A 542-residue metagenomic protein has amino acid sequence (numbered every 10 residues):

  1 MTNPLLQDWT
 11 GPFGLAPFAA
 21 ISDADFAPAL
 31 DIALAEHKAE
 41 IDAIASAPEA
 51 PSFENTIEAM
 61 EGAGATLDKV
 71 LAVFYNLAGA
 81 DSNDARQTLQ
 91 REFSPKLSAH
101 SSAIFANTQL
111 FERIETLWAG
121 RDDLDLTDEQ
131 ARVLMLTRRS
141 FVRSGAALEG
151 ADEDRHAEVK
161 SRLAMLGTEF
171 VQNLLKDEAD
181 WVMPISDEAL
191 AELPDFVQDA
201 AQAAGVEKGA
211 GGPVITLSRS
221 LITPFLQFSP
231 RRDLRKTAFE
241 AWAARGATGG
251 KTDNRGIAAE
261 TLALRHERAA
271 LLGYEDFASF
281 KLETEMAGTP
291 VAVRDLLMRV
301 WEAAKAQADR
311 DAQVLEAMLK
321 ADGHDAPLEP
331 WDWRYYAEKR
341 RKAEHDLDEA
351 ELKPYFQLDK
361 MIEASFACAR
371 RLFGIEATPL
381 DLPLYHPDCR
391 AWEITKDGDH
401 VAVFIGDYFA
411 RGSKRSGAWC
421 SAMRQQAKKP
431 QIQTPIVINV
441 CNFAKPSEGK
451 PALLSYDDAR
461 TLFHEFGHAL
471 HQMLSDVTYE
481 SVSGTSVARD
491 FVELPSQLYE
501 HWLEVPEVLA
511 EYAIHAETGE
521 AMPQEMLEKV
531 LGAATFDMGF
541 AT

Functional and structural regions predicted by a protein language model:
M1-L193: N-terminal helix-rich structural modules
T10-D25, V73-F93, T116-E158, T216-G256 (+5 more regions): Short His/Asp/Glu-rich catalytic/ion-coordination signatures at enzyme active sites or charged loops
E129, V133, R162-M165, Q172 (+5 more regions): Active-site-proximal, well-structured secondary-structure segments within enzyme catalytic domains
A243, F409, A444, G467 (+3 more regions): Hydrophobic alpha-helix feature that most strongly marks membrane-spanning transmembrane helices and their immediate
H266, G273, Y456-Q472, S496: Active-site recognition of the HExxH zinc-binding catalytic motif
Q357, A444-F463: Short pre-active-site segment immediately N-terminal to the catalytic Zn-binding motif
E376-P379, S455, M473-E480: A broad "non-catalytic interaction surface" signal
E465, A469-W502: Zinc-dependent metallopeptidase catalytic helix centered on the HExxH motif and its immediate flanking segment
